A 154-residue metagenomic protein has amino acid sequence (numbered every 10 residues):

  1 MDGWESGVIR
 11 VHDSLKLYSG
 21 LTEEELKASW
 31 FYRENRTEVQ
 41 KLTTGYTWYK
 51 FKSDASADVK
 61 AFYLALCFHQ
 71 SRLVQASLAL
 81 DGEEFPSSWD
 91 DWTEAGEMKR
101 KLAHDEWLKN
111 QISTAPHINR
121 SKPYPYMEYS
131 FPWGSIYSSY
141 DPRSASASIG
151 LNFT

Functional and structural regions predicted by a protein language model:
M1-I118, M127, P132-G134, Y140-T154: Short helix/turn-capping signatures at newly exposed starts of structured segments
